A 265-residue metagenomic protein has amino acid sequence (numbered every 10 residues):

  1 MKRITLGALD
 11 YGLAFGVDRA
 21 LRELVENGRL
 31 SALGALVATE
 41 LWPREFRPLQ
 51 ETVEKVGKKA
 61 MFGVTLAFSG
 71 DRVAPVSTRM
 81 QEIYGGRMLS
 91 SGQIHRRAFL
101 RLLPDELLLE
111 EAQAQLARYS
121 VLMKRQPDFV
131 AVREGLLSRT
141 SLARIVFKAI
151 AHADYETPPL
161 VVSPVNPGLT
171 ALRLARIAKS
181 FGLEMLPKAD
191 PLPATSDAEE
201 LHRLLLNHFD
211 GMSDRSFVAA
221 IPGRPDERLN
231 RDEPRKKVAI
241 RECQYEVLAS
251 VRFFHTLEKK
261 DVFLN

Functional and structural regions predicted by a protein language model:
M1-Y11, F15-M123, F129, S141-N265: Terminal accessory/targeting
E134-R139: Gly/Ser/Thr-rich loops at beta-strand to alpha-helix junctions that form or flank small-molecule/cofactor-binding
